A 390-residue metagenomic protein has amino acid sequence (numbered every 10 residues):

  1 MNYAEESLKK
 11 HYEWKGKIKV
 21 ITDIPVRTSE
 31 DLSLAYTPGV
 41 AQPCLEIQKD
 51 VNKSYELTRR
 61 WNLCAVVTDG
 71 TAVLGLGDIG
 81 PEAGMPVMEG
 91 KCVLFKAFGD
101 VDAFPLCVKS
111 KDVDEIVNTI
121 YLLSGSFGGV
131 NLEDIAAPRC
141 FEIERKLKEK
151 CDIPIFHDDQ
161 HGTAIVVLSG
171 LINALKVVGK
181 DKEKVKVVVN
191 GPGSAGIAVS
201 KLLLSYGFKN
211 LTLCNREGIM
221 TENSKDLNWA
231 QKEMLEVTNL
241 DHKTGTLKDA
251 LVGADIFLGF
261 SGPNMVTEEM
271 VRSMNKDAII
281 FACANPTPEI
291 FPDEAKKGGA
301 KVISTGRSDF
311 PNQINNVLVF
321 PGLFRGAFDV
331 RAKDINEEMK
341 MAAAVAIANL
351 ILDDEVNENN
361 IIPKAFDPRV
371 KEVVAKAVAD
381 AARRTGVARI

Functional and structural regions predicted by a protein language model:
M1-I155, A375, A381, T385-R389: N-terminal ligand-binding/catalytic initiation module
Y12, Y55-R60, K96-A97, L122-S124 (+8 more regions): Solvent-exposed alpha-helices and their adjacent loops that cap or buttress functional pockets in soluble metabolic
D69-T71, I79, V108-K109, D134-A137 (+5 more regions): Short, ordered loop/turn segments at secondary-structure junctions
L74, I79-G99, H157, H161 (+1 more regions): Glycine-rich phosphate/diphosphate-binding loop of Rossmann-like nucleotide-binding domains
P105, N131-D134, I155-D158, V189 (+5 more regions): General beta-strand structural signal in soluble alpha/beta enzymes
D158, V178-K180, A282-I390: Adenosine-phosphate binding glycine-rich loop
K232-K301, R307-D309: Rossmann-like adenosine-cofactor binding region
